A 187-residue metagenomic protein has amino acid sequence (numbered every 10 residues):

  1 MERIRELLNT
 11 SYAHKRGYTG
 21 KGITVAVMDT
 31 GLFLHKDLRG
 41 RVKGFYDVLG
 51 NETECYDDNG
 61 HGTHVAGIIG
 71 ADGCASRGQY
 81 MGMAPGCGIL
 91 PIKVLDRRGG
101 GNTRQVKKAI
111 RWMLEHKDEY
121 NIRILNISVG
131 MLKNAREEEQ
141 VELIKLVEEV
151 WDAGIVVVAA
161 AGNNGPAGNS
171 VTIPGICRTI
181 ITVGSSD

Functional and structural regions predicted by a protein language model:
M1-L7, S11-H14: Autoinhibitory propeptides
Y12-A26, G31-G44, E52-R104, Y120-R123 (+1 more regions): Subtilisin-like serine protease catalytic core
D72, V94-T179: Substrate-binding/access-modulating region of protease and related hydrolase catalytic domains
T182-D187: Polar, glycine-rich mid-to-C-terminal structural blocks that act as macromolecule-binding/assembly scaffolds
